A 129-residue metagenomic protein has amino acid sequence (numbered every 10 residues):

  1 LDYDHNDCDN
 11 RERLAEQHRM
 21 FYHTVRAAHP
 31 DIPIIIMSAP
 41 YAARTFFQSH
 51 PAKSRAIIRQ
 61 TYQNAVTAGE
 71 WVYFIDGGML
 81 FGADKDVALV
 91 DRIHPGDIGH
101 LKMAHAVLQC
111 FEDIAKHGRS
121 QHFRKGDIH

Functional and structural regions predicted by a protein language model:
L1-H129: Alpha-helical cap/lid subdomain in secreted, periplasmic, or secretory-pathway luminal O-acyl-processing enzymes
